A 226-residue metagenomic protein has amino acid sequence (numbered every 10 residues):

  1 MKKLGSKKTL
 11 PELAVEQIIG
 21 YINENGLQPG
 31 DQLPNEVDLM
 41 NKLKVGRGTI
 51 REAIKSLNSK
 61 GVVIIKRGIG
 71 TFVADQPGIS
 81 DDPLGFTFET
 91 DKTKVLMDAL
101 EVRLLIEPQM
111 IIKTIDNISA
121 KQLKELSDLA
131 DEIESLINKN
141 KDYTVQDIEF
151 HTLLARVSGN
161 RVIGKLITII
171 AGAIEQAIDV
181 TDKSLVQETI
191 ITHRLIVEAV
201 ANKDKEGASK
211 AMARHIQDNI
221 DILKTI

Functional and structural regions predicted by a protein language model:
M1-L105: Short linear motifs at protein or domain termini
A99-D179, I191-H193, G207-Q217: Conserved amphipathic alpha-helical segments that form helical-bundle/coiled-coil interaction surfaces
S184-E188: Short helix-capping and inter-helix turn/linker motifs at the boundaries of alpha-helical repeat units
Q217-I226: Short arginine-rich
